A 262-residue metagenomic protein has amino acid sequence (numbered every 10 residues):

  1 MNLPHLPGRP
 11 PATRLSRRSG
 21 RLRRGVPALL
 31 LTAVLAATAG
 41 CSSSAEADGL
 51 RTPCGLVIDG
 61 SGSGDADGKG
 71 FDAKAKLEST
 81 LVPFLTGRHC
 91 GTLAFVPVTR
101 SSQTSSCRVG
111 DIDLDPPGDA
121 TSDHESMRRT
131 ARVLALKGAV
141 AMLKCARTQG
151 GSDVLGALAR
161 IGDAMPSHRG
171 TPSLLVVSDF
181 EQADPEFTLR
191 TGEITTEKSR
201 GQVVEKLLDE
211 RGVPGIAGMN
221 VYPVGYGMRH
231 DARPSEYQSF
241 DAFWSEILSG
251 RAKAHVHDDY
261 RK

Functional and structural regions predicted by a protein language model:
N2-L29: Bacterial N-terminal signal peptides that target proteins for export
A36-G40: C-terminal motif of bacterial Sec signal peptides marking the signal peptidase cleavage site
S42-A45: Bacterial signal peptide processing site
L50-G118, S173-L175: Von Willebrand factor
I58, V224-K262: P/S/T/G-enriched low-complexity
S61-F71, S122-R128, V140-G151, M228-Q238: Second-shell loop/turn segments in exported
D119-R169: Von Willebrand factor
E181-E236: VWA/integrin I-like adhesion module and closely mimicked acidic/polar interface patches used
